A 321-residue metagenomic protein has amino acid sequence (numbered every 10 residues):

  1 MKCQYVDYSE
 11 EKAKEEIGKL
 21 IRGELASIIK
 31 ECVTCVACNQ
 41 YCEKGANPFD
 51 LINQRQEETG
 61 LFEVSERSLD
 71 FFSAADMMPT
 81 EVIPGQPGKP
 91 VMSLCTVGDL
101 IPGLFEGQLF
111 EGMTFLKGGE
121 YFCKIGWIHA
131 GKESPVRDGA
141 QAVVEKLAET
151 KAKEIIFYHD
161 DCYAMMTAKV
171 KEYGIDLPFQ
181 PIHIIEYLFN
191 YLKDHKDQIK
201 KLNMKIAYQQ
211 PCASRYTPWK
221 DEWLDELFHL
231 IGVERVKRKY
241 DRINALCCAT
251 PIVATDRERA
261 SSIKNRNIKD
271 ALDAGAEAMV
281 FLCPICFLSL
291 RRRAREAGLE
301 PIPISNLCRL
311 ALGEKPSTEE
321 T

Functional and structural regions predicted by a protein language model:
K2-E24, E222-L230, I252-S261: Short, charged low-complexity linear segments at domain edges
C3, C32-C38, C42, C162 (+3 more regions): Short cysteine clusters
D7-Y163, K169-V170: Iron-sulfur-cluster electron-transfer modules
G98-P102, A213-L230: Active-site glycine- and acidic-residue-rich loops that bind and position anionic ligands or nucleotide-like cofactors
M113-L177, R215-Y216, E222, E226 (+1 more regions): Cofactor-cradling patches in redox/metallo enzymes
P178-L188: Short, conserved active-site entrance elements at the starts or edges of catalytic domains
L192-K205: Acyltransferase donor/substrate-recognition loop-hinge adjacent to the catalytic core
Y208: Hydrophobic alpha-helical positions that pack around
